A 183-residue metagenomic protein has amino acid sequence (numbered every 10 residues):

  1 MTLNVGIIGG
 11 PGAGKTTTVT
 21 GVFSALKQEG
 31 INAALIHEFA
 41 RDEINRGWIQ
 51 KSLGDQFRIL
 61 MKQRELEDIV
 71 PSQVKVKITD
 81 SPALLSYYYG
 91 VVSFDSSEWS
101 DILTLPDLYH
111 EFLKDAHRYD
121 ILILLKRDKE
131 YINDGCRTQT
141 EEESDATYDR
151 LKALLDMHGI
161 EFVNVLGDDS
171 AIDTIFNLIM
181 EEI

Functional and structural regions predicted by a protein language model:
T2-L3, G47, V76, S100-D101 (+1 more regions): Catalytic phosphate/metal-binding cores of nucleic-acid and nucleotide-processing enzymes, i.e., regions that mediate
I7: Hydrophobic anchor at the beta1->P-loop junction of P-loop NTPases
G12: Walker A (P-loop) phosphate-binding loop of P-loop NTPases
K15: Conserved lysine of the Walker
T18: Hydrophobic positions on the alpha1 helix immediately C-terminal to the Walker A/P-loop
F23-R64: Conserved substrate/cofactor phosphate-moiety recognition/catalytic segment in nucleotide-dependent phosphotransferases
W48-S97: Conserved nucleotide-sensing/catalytic segment adjacent to the nucleotide-binding pocket in NTP-handling enzymes
F94-S170, T174: A glycine- and Lys/Arg-enriched "phosphate-lid" helix/loop adjacent to the NTP-binding pocket of small-molecule kinases
